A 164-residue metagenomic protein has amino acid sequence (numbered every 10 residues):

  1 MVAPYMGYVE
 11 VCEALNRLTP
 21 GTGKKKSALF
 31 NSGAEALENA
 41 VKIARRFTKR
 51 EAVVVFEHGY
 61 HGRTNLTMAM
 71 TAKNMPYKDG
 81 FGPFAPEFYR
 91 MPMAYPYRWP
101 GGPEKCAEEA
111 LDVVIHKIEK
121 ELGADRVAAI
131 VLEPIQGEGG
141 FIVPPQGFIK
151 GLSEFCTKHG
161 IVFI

Functional and structural regions predicted by a protein language model:
M1-E51, G62: Glycine-rich loop-to-alpha-helix module at the N-terminal edge of alpha/beta enzyme cores
T22-K25, T48-A52, F84-E87, D125-V127 (+1 more regions): Short coil/turn connectors at secondary-structure junctions
F30, F56, E133: Conserved residues at the C-terminal ends of beta-strands
A40, V131, F163-I164: Generic enzyme active-site microenvironment
R45-K49, A69-K78, G147-G151: A glycine- and small-aliphatic-rich helix-loop capping segment at beta-alpha/alpha-beta transitions that lines
Y60-I135, V143: PLP-dependent aminotransferase-class I/II
L111, A124, I142-I164: Catalytic PLP-binding core of fold-type I/II PLP enzymes
